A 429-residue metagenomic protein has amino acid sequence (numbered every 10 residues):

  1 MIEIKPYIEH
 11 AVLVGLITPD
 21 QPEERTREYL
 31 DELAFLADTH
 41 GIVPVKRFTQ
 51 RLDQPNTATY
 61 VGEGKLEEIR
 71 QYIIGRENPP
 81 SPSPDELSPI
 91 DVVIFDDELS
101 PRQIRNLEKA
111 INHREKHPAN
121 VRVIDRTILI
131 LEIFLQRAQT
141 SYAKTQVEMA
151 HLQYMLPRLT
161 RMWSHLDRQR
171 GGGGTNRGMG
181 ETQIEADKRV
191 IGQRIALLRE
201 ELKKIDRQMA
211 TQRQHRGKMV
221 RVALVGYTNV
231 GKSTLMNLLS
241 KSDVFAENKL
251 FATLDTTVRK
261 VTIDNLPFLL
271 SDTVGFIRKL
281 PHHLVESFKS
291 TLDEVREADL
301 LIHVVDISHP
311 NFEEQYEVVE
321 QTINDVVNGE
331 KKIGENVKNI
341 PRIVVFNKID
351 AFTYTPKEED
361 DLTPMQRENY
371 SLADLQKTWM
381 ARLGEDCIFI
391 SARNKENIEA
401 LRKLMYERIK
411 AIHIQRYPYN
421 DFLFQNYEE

Functional and structural regions predicted by a protein language model:
M1-L13, P157-V230, M236-N237, N324-E429: C-terminal-of-GTPase-core extension/linker across diverse P-loop GTPases
M1-R126: N-terminal accessory targeting/assembly segments
I17-Q21, L52-Q54, E98-P101, I128-L131 (+5 more regions): Conserved nucleotide-binding/hydrolysis micro-motifs of P-loop NTPases
D20-E24, P55-T59, R137, S141 (+4 more regions): Flexible beta-alpha connector loops of hexameric P-loop NTPases
L30, A34-D38, I73, S81-L87 (+2 more regions): Conserved C-terminal guanine-recognition region of P-loop GTPase G domains, centered on the G4
I128-V147: Short alpha-helix plus adjacent loop in nuclease-associated cores
Q214-G217, L238-F268, I277-S290, Q321-T322 (+1 more regions): Switch I (effector-binding) loop of TRAFAC-class P-loop GTPase G-domains
